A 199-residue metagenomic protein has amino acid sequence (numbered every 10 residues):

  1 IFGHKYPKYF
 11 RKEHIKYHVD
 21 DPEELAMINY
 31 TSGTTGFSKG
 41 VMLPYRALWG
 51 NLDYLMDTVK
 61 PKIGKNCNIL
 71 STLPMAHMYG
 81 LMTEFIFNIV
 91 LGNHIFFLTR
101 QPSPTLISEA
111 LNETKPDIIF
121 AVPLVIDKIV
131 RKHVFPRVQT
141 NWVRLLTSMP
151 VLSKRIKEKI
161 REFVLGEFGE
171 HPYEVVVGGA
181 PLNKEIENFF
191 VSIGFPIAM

Functional and structural regions predicted by a protein language model:
G3, H14-V19, M149-E187: Alpha-helix-centered segments that form part of catalytic cores
H4-Y30, F37, K62-N68: Conserved pre-ATP/AMP-binding loop-to-beta segment of ANL
V19, M42, F120: Short aromatic/basic micro-patch
A26-L52: Conserved AMP-binding A3 loop
S32-T35, M75-Y79: Active-site segment of SDR-like NAD(P)-dependent oxidoreductases
G33-T34, G92, G179: Conserved G/P- and acidic residue-centered "switch" motifs that form tight phosphate/ATP-binding loops in soluble
W49-N68, A76-K159, F163, H171 (+1 more regions): Conserved AMP-binding/adenylation subdomain of ANL enzymes
L124, G178-I186, F195, M199: Conserved A3 ("GATE") glycine/threonine-rich loop of ANL adenylate-forming enzymes
